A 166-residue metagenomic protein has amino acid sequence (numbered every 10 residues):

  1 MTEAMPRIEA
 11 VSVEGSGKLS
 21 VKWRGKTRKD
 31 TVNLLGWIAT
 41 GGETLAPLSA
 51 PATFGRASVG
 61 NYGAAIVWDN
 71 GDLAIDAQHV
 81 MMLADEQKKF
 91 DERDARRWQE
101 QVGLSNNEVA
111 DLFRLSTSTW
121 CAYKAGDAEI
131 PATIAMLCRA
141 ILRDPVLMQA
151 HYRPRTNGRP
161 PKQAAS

Functional and structural regions predicted by a protein language model:
M1-S166: Motif-centric detector for short Cys/His coordination patterns
